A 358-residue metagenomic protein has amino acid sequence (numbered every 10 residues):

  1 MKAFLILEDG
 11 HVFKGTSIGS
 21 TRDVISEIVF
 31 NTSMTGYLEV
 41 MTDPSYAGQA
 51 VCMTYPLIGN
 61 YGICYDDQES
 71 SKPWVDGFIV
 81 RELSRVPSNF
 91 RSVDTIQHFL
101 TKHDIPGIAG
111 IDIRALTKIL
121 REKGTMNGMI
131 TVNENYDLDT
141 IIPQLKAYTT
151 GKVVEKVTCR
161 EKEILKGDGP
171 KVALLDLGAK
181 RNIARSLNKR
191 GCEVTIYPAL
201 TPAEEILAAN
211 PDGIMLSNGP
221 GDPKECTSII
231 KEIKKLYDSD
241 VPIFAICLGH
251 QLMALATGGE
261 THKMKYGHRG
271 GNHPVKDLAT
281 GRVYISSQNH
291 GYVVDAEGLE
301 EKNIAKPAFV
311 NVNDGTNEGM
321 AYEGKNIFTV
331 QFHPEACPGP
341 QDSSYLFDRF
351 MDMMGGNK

Functional and structural regions predicted by a protein language model:
M1-E204, A208-A209, P223, C337 (+1 more regions): RNA-binding accessory domains that recognize and position tRNA/RNA substrates
P106, K171, P242-F244, E260 (+1 more regions): Proline-centered loop/turn at the N-terminus of a beta-strand
G167-V172, T280-V283, Y322-I327: Beta-strand-turn-beta hairpins that frame and shape the catalytic cleft of phosphate-ester-processing enzymes
D176, L187, I214, M253 (+1 more regions): Conserved hydrophobic/aromatic pocket- or pore-lining residues that grip, position, or stack substrates in active sites
A208-L216: Short acidic/histidine-rich motifs immediately flanking catalytic phosphotransfer sites in two-component signaling
N218-I285, G291-A296, G339-R349, M353-M354: Cysteine-nucleophile active-site neighborhood
R282-G324, K358: Catalytic beta-strand/loop cores that center a nucleophilic Ser/Cys/Thr and support acyl-enzyme chemistry
G319-K358: A glycine-centered loop/beta-turn motif at secondary-structure junctions
